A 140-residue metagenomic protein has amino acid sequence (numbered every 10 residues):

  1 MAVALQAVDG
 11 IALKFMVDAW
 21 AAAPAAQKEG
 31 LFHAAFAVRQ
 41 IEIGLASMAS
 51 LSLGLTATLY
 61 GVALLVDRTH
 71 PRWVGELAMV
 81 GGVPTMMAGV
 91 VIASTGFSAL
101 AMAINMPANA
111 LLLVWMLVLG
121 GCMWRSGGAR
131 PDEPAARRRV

Functional and structural regions predicted by a protein language model:
M1-V140: Hydrophobic, aromatic-enriched alpha-helical segments typical of multi-pass transmembrane helices
